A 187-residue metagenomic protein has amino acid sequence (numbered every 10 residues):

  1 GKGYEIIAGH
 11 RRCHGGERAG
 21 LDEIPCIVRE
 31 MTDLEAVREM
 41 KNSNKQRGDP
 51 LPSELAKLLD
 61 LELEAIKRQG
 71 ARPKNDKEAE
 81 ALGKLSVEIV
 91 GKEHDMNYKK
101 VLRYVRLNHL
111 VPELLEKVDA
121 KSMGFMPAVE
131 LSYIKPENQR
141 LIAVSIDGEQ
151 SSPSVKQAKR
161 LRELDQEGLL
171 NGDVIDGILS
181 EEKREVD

Functional and structural regions predicted by a protein language model:
G1-Y4, R11: Short alpha-helix boundary/capping and kink motifs at helix termini
G3, E64-A65, L115, R162: N-terminal hydrophobic or amphipathic segments with adjacent small-residue motifs that include Sec signal peptides
I7-A8, A120: Short glycine-rich loop/turn motifs that provide flexible caps or phosphate-binding loops at active sites
H10, K84-L85, F125: A generic alpha-helix surface/boundary motif
H14-N108, D119, Y133: Amphipathic, charge-rich alpha-helical segments that serve as recognition/docking helices
Y98-D187: Amphipathic alpha-helical extensions and coiled-coil-like segments
